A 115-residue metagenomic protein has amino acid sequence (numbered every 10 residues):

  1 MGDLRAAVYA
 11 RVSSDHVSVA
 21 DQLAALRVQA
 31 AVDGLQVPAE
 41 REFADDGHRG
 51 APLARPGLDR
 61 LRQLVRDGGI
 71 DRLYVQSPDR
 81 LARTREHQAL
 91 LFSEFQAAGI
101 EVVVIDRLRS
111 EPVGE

Functional and structural regions predicted by a protein language model:
M1-E115: Short, structured surface patches at the beginning of a domain
